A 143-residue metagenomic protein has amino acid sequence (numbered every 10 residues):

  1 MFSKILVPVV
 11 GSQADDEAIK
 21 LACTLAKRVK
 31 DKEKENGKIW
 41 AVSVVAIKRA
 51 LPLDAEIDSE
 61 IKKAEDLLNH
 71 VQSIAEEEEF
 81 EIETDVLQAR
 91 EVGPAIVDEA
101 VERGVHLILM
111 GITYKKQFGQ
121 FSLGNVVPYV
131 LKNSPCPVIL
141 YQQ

Functional and structural regions predicted by a protein language model:
M1-A55, I74-E78, E83: Small/aliphatic-rich secondary-structure junction motif
A14, V92, K116-F118: Short glycine-rich, flexible loops that bind phosphorylated cofactors or substrates
L21, E60-V71, A95-V97: Short, solvent-exposed amphipathic alpha-helices that sit in or adjacent to ligand/effector-binding or catalytic
T24-K27, V101, K132: Solvent-exposed polar/charged
S43-V45, G111-T113, Q143: Short secondary-structure boundary segments
E77-I108: Structural beta-alpha unit
M110-K132: Glycine-rich, Arg-bearing micro-motifs that act as flexible, cationic patches
N133-Q143: Short, flexible loop segments at boundaries between secondary-structure elements
